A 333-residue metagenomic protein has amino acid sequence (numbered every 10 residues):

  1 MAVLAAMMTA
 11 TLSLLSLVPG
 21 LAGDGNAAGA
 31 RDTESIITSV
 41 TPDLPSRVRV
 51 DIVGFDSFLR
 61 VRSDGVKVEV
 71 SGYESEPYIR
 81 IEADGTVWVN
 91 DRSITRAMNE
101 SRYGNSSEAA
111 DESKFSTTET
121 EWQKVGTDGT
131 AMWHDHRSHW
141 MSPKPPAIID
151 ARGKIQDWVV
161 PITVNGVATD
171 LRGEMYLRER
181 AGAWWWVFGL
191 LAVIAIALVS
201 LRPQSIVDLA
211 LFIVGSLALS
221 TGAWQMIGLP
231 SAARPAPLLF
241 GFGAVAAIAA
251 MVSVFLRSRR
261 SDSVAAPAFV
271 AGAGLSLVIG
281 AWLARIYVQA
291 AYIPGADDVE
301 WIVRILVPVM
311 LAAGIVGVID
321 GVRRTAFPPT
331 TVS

Functional and structural regions predicted by a protein language model:
M1-A28: Hydrophobic secretory-pathway targeting helix
A2, W186-L190, A244, P308: Hydrophobic H-region at the start of alpha-helical membrane spans
L4, Q204-S216, D262-G272: Membrane-interfacial loop-to-transmembrane alpha-helix junctions, especially the N-terminal start
M8-L17, A223, I279, L283-A284: Hydrophobic membrane-targeting signal helices
V18-E179: Soluble extramembrane regions of membrane proteins in the secretory/endomembrane system
Y176-G189, D297-I305: Juxtamembrane/start-of-transmembrane alpha-helix segments at the extracytoplasmic/lumenal side of membrane anchors
A181-F240: Core alpha-helical transmembrane segments of integral membrane proteins
P230-S333: Generic detector of multi-pass transmembrane helix bundles and their immediately adjacent loops in polytopic membrane
